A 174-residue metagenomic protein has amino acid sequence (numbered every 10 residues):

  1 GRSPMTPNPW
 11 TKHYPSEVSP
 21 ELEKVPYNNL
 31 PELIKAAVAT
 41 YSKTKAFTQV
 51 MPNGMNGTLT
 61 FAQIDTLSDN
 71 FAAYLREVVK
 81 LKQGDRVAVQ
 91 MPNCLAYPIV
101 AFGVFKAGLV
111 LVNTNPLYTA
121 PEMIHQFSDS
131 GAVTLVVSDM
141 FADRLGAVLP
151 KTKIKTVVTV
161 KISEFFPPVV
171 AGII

Functional and structural regions predicted by a protein language model:
G1-R2, K106-I174: Structural core segment of the AMP-binding/adenylate-forming
T6-P9, K24-F47, T66: A short N-terminal helical cap/helix-turn-helix that marks the beginning of AMP-binding/adenylate-forming
W10-E21: Short, contiguous pre-domain boundary segments
L22-P26, V89, V112-T114: Short, flexible loop segments at the rims of nucleotide/cofactor-binding pockets, characterized by
E23-P26, A36, T58, F105 (+1 more regions): Ligand-binding pocket scaffold of soluble enzyme catalytic domains
P26, K43-K82, A88-C94, P98-F102 (+1 more regions): Conserved AMP-binding/adenylate-forming core of the ANL superfamily
K82-D85, G131-V133: Short acidic/histidine-rich motifs immediately flanking catalytic phosphotransfer sites in two-component signaling
